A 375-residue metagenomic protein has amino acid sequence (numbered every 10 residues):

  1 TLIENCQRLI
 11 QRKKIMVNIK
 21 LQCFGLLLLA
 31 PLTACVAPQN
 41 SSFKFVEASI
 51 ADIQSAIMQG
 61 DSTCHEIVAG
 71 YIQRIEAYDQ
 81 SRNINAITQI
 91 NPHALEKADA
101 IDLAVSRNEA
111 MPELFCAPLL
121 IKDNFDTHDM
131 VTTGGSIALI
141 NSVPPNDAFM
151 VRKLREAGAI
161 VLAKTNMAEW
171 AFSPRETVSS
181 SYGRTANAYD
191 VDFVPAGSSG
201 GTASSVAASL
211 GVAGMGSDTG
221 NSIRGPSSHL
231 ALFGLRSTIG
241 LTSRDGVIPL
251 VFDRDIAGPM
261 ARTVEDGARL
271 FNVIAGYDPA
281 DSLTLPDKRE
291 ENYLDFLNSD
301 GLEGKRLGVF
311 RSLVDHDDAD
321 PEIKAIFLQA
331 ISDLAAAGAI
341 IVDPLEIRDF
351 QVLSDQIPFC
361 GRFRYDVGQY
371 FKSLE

Functional and structural regions predicted by a protein language model:
K14-F24: Bacterial N-terminal signal peptides that target proteins for export
C23-T33: Bacterial N-terminal signal peptides
V36-N141, A171-P174, L283-P286, E290-Y293: Short, well-ordered alpha-helical
M58-Q59, I72-N83, D99-S106, R155-E156 (+5 more regions): Sec-exported extracytoplasmic/periplasmic mature domains
A110, R236-A325: A short helix-breaking turn/cap at a secondary-structure junction
L114-G134, F296-S312, G361-E375: Short helix-loop capping/hinge segments that flank enzyme active sites or metal/cofactor-binding pockets
G134-S136, A186, S198, I248-I256 (+3 more regions): Flexible glycine/proline-enriched surface loops and loop-helix/loop-strand junctions
N146-I274: Short glycine/serine-rich loop segments
